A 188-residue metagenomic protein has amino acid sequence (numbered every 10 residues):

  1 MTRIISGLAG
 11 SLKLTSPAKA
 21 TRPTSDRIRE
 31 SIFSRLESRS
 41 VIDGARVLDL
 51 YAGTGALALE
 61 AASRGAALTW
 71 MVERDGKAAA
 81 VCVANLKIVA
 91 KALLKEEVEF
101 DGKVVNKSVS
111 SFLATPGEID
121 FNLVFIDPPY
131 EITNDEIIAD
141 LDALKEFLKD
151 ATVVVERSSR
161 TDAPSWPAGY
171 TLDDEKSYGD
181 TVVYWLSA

Functional and structural regions predicted by a protein language model:
M1-A188: Class I S-adenosyl-L-methionine-dependent methyltransferase catalytic core
